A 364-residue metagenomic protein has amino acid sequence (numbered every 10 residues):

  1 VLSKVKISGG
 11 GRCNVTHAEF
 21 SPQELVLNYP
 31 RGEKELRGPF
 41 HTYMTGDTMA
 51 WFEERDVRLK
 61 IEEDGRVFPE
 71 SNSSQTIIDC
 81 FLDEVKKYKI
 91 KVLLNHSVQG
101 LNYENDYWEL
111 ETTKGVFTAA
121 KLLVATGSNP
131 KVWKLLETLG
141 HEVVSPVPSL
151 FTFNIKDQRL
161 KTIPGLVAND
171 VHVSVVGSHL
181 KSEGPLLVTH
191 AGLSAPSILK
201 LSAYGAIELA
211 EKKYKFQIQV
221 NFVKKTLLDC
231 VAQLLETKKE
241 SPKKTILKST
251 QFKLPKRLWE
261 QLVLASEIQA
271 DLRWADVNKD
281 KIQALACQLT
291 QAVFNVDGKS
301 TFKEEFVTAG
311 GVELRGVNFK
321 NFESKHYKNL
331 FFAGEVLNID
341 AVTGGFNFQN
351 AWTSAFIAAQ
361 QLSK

Functional and structural regions predicted by a protein language model:
V1, K6-I7, P22, E142-S145 (+1 more regions): An anion/pyrophosphate-binding glycine-rich loop and adjacent beta-alpha core in soluble alpha-beta enzymes
S3-K91, V188: Conserved N-terminal/central alpha/beta ligand/cofactor-binding core
V67-S74, F151-D157, K299-G316: Flavin (FAD/FMN) cofactor-binding core of flavoprotein oxidoreductases
L94, Q261-D340: A glycine-rich dinucleotide-binding beta-alpha-beta segment and adjacent secondary-structure elements that constitute
L94-W108: A conserved short coil-to-beta-strand element within the FAD-binding core of flavoproteins
V98, L110, V116-N129, L135-E137 (+3 more regions): Short hydrophobic core segments
F117, K121-K161: Glycine-rich loop(s) and the adjacent beta-strand/alpha-helix scaffold that form part
K121, A125-L139, N338-K364: A conserved FAD-binding loop/helix module that cradles the flavin
